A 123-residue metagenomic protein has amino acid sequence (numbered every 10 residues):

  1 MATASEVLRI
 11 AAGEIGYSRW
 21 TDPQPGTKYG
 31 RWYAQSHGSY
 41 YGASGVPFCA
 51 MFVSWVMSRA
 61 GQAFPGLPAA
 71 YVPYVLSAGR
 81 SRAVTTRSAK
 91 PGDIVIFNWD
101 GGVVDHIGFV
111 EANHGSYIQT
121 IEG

Functional and structural regions predicted by a protein language model:
M1-Q62: N-terminal capping segments
A2-S5, Q62-G123: ...with weaker cross-activation on analogous glycine-rich loops/strands in unrelated enzymes
